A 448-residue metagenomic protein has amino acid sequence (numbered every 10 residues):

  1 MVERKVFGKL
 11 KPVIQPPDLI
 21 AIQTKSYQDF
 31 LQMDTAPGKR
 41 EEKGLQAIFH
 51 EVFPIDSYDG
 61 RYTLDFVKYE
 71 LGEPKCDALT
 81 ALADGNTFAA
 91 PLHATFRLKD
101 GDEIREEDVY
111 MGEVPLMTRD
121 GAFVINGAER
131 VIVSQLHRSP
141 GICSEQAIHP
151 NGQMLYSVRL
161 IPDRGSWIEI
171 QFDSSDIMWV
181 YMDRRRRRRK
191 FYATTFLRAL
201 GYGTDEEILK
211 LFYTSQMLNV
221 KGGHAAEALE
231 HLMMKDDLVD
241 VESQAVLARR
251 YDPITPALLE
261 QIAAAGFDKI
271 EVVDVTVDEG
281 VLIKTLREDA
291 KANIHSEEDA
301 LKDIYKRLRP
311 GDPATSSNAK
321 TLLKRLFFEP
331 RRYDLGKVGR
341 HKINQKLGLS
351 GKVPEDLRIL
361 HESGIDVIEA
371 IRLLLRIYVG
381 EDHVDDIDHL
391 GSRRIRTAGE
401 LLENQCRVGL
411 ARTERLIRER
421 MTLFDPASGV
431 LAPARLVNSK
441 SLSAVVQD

Functional and structural regions predicted by a protein language model:
M1-D448: N-terminal non-catalytic structural scaffold regions of very large proteins
